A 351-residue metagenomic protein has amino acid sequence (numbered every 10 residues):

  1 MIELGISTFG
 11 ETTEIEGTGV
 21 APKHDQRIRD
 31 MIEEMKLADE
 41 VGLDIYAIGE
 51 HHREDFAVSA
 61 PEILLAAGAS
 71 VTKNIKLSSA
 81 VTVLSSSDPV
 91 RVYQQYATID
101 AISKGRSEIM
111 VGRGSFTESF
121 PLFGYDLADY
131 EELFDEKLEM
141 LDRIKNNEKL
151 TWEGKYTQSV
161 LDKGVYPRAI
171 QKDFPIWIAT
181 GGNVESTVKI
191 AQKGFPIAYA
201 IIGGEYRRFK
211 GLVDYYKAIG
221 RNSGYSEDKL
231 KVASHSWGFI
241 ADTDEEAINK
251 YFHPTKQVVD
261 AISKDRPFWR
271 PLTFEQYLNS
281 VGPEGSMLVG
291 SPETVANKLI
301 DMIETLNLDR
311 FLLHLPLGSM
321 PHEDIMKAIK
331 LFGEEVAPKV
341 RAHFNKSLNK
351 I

Functional and structural regions predicted by a protein language model:
M1-L4, L43-I45, T72-L77, S103-E108 (+5 more regions): Short, well-ordered coil/turn segments that N-cap beta-strands
M1-V71, K76, F174, K350-I351: N-terminal beta1-alpha1-beta2 module of alpha/beta enzyme domains
I2, E16-G17, D88-F195, R207-K210 (+3 more regions): Internal, glycine-rich beta/alpha segment that forms the wall or movable "lid" of small-molecule/cofactor binding
L4, E50, G68, I99 (+6 more regions): Conserved, mostly hydrophobic/aromatic
I6, E131-G164, R207-L308, R341-I351: An alpha-helical appendage that flanks or caps ligand/catalytic pockets
I15-I28, T82-P89, K172-G182, P283-P292: Active-site mouth loops of central-metabolism enzymes
Q26-L37, G181-V188, T294-D301: Short, acidic/polar
I45-L64, V83, G203-G204, H314-I325: Glycine-rich, proline-tolerant flexible connector loops at the mouths of alpha/beta enzymes
